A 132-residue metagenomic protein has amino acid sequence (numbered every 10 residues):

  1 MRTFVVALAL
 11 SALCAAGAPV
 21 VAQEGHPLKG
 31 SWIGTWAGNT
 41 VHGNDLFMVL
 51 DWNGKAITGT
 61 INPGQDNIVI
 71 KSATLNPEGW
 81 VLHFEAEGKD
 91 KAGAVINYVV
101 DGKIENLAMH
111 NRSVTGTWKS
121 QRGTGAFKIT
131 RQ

Functional and structural regions predicted by a protein language model:
A7-A16: Bacterial N-terminal signal peptides
A22-Q132: Central antiparallel beta-sheet cores of small beta-barrel/beta-sandwich binding domains
